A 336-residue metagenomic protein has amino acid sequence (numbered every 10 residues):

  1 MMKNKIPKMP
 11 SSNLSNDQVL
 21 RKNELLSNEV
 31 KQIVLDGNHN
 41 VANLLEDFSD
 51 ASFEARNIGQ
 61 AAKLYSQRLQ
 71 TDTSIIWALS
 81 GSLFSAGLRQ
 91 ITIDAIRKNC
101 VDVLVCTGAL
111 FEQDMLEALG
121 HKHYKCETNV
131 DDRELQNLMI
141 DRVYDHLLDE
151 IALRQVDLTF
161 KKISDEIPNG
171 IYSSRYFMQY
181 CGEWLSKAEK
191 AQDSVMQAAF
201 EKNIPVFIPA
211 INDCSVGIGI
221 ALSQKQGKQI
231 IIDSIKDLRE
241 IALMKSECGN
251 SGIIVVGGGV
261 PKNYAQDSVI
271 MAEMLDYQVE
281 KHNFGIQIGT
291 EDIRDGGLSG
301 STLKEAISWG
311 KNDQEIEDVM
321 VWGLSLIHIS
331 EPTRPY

Functional and structural regions predicted by a protein language model:
M2-A62, S66-L69: N-terminal glycine-rich anion-binding loop in soluble enzyme alpha/beta folds
A61-S74, A198-F200, L243-N250: Glycine-rich phosphate/diphosphate-binding loops that line cofactor/substrate pockets in enzymes
S74-S82, L104-C106, I253-V256, I286: Short glycine-rich or small-residue beta-strand-to-loop segments that form or flank ligand, phosphate, metal/Fe-S
T92-D157: A generic, well-ordered mixed alpha/beta core segment in the N-terminal half of proteins
E134-V216: Ligand-binding beta-strand-loop-alpha-helix segment within the catalytic cores of soluble metabolic enzymes
P209-G252, P261: Active-site rim loops that border cofactor/substrate pockets in soluble metabolic enzymes
E280-K304: Short, flexible loop segments at boundaries between secondary-structure elements
I327-Y336: Single conserved hydrophobic/aromatic residue that forms the stacking wall/gate of nucleotide- or nucleobase-binding
